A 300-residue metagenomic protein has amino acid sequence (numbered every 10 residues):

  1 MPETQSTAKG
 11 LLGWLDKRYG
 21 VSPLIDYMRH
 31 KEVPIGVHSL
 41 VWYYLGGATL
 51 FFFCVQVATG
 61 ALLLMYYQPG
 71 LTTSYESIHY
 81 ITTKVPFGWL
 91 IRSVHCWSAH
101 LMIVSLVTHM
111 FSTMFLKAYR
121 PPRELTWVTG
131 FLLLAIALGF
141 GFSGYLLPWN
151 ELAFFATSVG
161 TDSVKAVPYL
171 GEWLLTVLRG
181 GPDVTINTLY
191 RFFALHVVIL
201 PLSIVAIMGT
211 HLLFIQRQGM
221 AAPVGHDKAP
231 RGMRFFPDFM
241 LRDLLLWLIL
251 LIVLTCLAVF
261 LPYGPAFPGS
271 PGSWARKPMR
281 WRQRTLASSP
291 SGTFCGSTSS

Functional and structural regions predicted by a protein language model:
P2-P86, L90-C96, L106-S300: Membrane-embedded and interfacial regions of multi-pass energy-transducing membrane proteins
